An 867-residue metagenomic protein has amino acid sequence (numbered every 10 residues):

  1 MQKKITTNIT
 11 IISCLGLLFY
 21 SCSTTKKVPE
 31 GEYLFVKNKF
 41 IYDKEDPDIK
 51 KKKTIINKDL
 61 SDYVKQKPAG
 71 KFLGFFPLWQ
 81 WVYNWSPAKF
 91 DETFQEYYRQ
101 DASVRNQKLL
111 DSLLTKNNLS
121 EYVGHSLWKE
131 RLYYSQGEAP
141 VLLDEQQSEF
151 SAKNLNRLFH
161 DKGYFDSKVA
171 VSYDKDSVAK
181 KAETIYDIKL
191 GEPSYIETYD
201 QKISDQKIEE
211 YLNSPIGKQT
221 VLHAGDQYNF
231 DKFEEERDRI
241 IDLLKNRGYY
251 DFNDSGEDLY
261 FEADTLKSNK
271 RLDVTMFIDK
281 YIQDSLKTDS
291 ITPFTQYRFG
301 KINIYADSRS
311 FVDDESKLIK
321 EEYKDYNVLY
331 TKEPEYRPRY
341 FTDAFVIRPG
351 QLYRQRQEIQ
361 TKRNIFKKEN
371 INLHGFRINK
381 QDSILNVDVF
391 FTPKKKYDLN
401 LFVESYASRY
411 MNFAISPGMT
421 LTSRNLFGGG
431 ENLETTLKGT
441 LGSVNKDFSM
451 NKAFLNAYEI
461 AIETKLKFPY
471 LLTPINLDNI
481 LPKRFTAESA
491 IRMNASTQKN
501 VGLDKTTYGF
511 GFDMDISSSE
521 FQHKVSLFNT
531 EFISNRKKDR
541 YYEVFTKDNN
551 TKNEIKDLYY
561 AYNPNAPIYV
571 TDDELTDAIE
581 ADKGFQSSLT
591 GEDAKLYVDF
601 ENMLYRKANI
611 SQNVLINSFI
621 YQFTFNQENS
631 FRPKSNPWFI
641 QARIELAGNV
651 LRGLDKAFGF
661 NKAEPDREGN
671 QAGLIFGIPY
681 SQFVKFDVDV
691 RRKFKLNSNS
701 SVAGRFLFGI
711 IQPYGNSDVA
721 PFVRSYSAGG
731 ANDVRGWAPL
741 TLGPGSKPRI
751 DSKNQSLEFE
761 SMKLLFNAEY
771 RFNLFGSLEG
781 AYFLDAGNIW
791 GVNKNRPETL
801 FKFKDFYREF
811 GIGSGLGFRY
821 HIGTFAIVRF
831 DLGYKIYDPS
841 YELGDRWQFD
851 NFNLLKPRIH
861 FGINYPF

Functional and structural regions predicted by a protein language model:
Q2-I9: Bacterial N-terminal signal peptides that target proteins for export
L18-S21: C-terminal motif of bacterial Sec signal peptides marking the signal peptidase cleavage site
S23-K367, L481: Interaction-mediating elements
K44, I188-E192, I203-D205, M276-I282 (+13 more regions): Flexible glycine-/small-residue-rich
G137, V141-A152, D226-R237, Y330-P334 (+13 more regions): Solvent-exposed, acidic/flexible segments
P334-E335, R354-P633, W638, R735-G736 (+5 more regions): Gram-negative/organellar outer-membrane beta-barrel architecture
L401, L433-L437, I491-M493, I640-I644 (+5 more regions): Membrane-embedded beta-strand positions of outer-membrane beta-barrel proteins
Y406-Y410, L527-I533, K538-F772, Y782-A786 (+1 more regions): C-terminal outer-membrane beta-barrel translocator/porin domains of Gram-negative envelope proteins and their
